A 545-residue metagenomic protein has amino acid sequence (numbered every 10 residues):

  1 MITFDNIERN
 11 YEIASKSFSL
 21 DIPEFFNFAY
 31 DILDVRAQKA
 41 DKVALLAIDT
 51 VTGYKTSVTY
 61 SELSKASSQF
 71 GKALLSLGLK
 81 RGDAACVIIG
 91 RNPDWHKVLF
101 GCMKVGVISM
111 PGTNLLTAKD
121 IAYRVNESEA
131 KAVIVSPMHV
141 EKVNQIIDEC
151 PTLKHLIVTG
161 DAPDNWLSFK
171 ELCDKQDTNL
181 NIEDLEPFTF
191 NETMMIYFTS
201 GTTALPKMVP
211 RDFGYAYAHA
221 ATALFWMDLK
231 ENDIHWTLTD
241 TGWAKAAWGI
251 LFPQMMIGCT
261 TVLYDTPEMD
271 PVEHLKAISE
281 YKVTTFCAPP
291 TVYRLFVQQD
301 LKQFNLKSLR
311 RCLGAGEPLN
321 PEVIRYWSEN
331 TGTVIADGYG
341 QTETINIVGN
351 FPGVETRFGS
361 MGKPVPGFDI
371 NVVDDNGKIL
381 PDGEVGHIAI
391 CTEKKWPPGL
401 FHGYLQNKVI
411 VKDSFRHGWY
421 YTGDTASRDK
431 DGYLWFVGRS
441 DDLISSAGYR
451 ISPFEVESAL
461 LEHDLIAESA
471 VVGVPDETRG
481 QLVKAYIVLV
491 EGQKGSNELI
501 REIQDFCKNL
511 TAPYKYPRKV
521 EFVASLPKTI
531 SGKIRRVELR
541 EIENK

Functional and structural regions predicted by a protein language model:
D41-V43, V158-D164, D174-F198, L205 (+1 more regions): Conserved pre-ATP/AMP-binding loop-to-beta segment of ANL
L45-F100, T117-A122, S168-D174, G214: Conserved AMP-binding/adenylate-forming core of the ANL superfamily
T56-S61, M194-A218, F351: Conserved AMP-binding A3 loop
S76, F100, K104-E171, K282 (+1 more regions): Structural core segment of the AMP-binding/adenylate-forming
L116, K131-V135, F286, T392 (+5 more regions): AMP-binding/adenylate-forming catalytic core of the ANL superfamily
Y217-T237, T241-T284, Q299: Conserved AMP-binding/adenylation subdomain of ANL enzymes
M256, V283-A288, V297-R357, D369: Gly/Ser/Thr-rich phosphate-binding loop
G367, K378-D413, I451: Conserved ATP/PPi-binding loop(s) of AMP-dependent carboxylate-activating enzymes
